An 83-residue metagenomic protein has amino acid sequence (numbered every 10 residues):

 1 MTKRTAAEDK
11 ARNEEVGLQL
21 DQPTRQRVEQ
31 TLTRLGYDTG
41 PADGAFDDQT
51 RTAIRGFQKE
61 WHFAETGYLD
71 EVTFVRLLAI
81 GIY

Functional and structural regions predicted by a protein language model:
M1-Y83: Cell-envelope/ECM-targeting effectors and their regulatory/trafficking segments
